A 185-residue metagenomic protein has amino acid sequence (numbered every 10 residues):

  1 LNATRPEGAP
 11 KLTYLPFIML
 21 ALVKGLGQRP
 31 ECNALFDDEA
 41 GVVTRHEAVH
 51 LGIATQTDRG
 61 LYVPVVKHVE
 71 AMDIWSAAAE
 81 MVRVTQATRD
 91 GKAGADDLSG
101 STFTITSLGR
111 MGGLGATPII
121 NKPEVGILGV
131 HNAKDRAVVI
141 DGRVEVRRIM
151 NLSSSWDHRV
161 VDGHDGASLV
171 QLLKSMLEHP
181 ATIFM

Functional and structural regions predicted by a protein language model:
L1-M185: C-terminal catalytic/motor cores of large multi-domain enzyme assemblies
